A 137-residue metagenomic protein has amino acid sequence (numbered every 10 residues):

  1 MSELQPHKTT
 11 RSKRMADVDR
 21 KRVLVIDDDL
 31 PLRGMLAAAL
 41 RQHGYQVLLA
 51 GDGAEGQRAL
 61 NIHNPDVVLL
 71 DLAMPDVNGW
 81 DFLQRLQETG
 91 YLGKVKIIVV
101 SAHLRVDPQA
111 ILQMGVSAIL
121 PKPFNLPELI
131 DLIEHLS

Functional and structural regions predicted by a protein language model:
G34-Q42: Charged docking surfaces used in two-component/phosphorelay signaling
L49-V67: Acidic, metal-coordinating helix/loop segments flanking the phosphotransfer/catalytic sites of two-component signaling
D52-E55, N78-Q84: Acidic catalytic/metal-coordinating carboxylates
D71: Active-site residues of response regulator receiver
M74: Receiver (REC) domain active-site loop signature in two-component systems and cognate sites in sensor histidine kinases
D81, H103-L120, D131: Alpha4 helix (beta4-alpha4-beta5 surface) of REC/receiver domains from two-component response regulators
F124-E134: C-terminal output helix
